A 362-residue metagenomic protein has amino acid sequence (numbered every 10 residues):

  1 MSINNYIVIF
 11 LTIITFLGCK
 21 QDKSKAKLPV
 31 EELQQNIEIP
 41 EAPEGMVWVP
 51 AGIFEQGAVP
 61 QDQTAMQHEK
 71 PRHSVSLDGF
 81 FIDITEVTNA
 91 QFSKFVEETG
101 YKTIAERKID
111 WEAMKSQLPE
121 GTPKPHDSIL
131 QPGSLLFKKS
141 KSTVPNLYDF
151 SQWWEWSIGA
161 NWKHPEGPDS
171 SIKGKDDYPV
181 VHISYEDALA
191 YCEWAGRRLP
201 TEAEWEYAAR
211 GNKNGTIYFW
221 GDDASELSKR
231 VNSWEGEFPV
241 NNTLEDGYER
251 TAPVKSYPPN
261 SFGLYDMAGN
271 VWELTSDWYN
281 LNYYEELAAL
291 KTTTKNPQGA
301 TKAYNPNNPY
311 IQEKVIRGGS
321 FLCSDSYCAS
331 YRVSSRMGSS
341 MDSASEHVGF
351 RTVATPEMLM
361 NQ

Functional and structural regions predicted by a protein language model:
Y6-I14: Sec-dependent N-terminal signal peptides
L17-G18: C-terminal motif of bacterial Sec signal peptides marking the signal peptidase cleavage site
K23-P29, V49, E55, V59-P60 (+6 more regions): Functional-site microenvironments in short loops/helix caps that host divalent-cation chemistry
S24-P40: N-terminal pre-domain segments of enzymes
F54, V59-D78, P168-S171: Short, conserved catalytic-motif segment at the N-terminal edge
F80, F95-I104, A195, L359: Short capping motifs at secondary-structure boundaries
I84, N89-V96, S184-A190, E206: Short, solvent-exposed alpha-helical surface patches in non-cytosolic proteins
E346-N361: Short, structured beta-strand segments at or near domain termini in extracellular proteins/domains
